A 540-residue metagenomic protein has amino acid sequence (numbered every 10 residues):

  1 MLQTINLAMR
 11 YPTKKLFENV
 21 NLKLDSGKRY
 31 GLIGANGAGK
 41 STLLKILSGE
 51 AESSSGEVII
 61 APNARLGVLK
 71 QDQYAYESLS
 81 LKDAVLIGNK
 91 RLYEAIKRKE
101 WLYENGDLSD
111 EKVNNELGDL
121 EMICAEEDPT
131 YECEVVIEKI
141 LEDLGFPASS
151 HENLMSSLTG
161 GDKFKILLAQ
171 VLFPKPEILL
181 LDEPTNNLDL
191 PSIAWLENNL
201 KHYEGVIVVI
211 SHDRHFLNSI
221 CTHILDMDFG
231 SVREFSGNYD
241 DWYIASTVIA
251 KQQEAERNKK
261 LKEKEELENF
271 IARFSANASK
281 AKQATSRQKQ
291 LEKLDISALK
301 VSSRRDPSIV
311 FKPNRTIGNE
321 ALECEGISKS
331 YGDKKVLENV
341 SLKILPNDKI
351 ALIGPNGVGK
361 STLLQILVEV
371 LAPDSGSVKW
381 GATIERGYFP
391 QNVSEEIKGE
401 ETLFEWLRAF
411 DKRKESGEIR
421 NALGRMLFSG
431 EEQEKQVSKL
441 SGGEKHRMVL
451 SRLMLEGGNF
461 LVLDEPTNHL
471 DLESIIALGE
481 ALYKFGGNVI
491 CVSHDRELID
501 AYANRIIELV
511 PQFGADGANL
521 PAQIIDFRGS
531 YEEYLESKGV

Functional and structural regions predicted by a protein language model:
M1-A255, D306, F311-V540: ABC ATP-binding cassette signature C-motif
A245-A298: Intracellular alpha-helical coupling/juxtamembrane segments of multi-pass membrane proteins
S286, R304-D306: Short Gly/Ser/Thr- and Asp/Glu-enriched loop/turn motifs at secondary-structure junctions
